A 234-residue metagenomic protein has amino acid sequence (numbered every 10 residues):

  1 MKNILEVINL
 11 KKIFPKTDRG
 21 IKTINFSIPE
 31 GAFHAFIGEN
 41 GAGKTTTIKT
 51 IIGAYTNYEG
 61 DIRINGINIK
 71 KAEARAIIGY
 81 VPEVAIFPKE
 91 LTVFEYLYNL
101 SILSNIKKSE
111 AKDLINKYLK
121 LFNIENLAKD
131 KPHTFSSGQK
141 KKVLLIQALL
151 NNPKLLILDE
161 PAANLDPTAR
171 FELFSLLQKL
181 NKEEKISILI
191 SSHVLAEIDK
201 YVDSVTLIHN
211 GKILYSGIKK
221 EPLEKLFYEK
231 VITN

Functional and structural regions predicted by a protein language model:
M1-V7, K11-T23: A short, flexible loop at the N-terminus of ABC-type nucleotide-binding domains that lies
G60-A76, Y215: Conserved ABC transporter NBD signature motif
Y98, I102, S109-L127: Conserved ABC ATPase "signature" region
K131-F135: Conserved ABC ATPase signature
L145: Hydrophobic anchor residue at the start of the ABC signature
L156-E160: Catalytic Walker B motif of ABC-type/P-loop ATPase nucleotide-binding domains
